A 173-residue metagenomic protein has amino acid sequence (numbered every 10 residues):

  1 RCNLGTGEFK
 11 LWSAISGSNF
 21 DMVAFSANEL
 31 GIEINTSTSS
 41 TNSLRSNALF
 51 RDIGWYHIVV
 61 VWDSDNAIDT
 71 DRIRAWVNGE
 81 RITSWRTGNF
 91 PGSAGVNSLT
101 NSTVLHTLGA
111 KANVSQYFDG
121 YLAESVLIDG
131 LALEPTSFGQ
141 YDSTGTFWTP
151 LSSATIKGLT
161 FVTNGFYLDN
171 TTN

Functional and structural regions predicted by a protein language model:
R1-G31, D65-D69, L133-T136: Extracellular glycan-recognition modules
R1-L4, N19-A24, G54-V60, L122-S125: A carbohydrate-recognition surface predominantly in extracellular/luminal proteins
E33-H57: Short, aromatic/His-centered strand-loop micro-motif at the edge of beta-sheets
N35, S39, N97-L122: Extracellular glycan-interaction patches encoded by glycine-rich segments
N42-F50, K111-V114, P150-L159: Short surface loop/edge beta-strand patches of beta-sandwich-type extracellular domains that form ligand-contact sites
G54-I73, G130-L131: Localized edge beta-strand/strand-to-loop motifs within extracellular or lumenal beta-rich domains
A67-D69, T83-G88, Y121-N173: Extended recognition patches within non-cytosolic domains
